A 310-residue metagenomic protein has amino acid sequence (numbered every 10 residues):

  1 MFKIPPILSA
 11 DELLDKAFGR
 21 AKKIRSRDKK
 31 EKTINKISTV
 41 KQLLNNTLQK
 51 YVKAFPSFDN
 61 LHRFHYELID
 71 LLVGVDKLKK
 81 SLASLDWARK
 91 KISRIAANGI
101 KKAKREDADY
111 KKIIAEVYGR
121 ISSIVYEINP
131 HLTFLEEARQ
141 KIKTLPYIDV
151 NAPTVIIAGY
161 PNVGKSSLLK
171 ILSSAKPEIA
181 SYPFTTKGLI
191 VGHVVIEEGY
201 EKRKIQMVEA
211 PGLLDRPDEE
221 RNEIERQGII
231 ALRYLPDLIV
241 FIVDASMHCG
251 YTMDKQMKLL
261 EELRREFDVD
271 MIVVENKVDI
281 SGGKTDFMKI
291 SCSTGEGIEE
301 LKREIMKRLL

Functional and structural regions predicted by a protein language model:
M1-L85: N-terminal accessory targeting/assembly segments
L82-E136, R308: Charged, amphipathic alpha-helical linker segments immediately N-terminal to NTP-binding catalytic cores
E137-I148: Pre-Walker A adenine-sensing motif
Y147-V150, L172-Q206, P211-I230, M253: Switch I (effector-binding) loop of TRAFAC-class P-loop GTPase G-domains
Y160-P161, I171: P-loop (Walker A) phosphate-binding loop of NTP-binding proteins
V163-G164, G297: Conserved glycine(s) of the Walker
E220-M247, L259-F267: Inter-motif core of Ras-like GTPase G domains
V269-I272, K277-L310: Canonical P-loop GTPase G-domain recognition
